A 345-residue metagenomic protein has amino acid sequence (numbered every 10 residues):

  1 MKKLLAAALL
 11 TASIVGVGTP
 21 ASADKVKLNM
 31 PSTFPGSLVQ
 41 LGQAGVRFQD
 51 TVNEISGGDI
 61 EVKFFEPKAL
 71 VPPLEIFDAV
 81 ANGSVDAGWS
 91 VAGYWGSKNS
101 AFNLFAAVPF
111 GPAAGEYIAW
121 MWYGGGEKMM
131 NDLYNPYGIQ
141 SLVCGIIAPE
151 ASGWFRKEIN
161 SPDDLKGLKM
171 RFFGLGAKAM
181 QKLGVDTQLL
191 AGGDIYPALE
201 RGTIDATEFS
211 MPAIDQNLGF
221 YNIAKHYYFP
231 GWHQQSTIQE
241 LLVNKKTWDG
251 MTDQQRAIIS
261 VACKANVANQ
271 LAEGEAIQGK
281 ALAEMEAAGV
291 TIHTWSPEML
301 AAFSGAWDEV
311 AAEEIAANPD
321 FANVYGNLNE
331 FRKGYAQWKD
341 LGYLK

Functional and structural regions predicted by a protein language model:
M1-L4: Positively charged n-region of N-terminal signal peptides that target proteins for export
A7-G16: Bacterial N-terminal signal peptides
V17-A23: Sec/Tat signal peptide C-region and signal peptidase I cleavage site
D24-Y117, E127-K345: N-terminal secretory/targeting leader peptides
W120: Short beta-strand-centered segments that line the small-molecule binding cleft or hinge of alpha/beta clamshell
